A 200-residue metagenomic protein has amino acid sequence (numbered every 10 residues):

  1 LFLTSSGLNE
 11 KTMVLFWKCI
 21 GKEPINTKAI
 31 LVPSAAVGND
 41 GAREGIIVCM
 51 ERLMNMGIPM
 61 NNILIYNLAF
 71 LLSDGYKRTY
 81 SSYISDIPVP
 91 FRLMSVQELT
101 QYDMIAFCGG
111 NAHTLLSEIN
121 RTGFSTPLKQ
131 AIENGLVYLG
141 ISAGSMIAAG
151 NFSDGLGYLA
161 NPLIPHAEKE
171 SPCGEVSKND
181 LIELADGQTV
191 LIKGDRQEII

Functional and structural regions predicted by a protein language model:
L1-M104: N-terminal beta1-alpha1 cap of cysteine-dependent amidohydrolase-like domains
C108, H113-L139, G144-I200: Active-site-adjacent pocket-lining segments in enzyme domains
